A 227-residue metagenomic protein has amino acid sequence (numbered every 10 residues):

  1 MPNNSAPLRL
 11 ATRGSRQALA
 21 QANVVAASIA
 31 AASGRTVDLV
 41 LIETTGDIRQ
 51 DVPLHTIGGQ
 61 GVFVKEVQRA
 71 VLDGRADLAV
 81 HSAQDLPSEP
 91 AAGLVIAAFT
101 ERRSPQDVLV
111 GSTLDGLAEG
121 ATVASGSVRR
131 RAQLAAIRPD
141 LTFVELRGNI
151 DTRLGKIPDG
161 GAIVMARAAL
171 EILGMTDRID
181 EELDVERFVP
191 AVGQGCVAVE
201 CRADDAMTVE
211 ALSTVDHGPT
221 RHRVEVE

Functional and structural regions predicted by a protein language model:
M1-V52, T56, A136-E227: Small-molecule-sensing regulatory modules
R9-A11, A79, A97, A124 (+1 more regions): Short, well-ordered beta-strand segments
D51-L78: Short, structured active-site "lid" loops
Q60, F99-T100, R187-P190: Short Gly/Pro-enriched turn/cap motifs at secondary-structure boundaries
A76-V80, G161-A162: Short, Asp-centered acidic motifs that coordinate Mg2+ and/or phosphate in catalytic or ligand-binding sites
A83-L86, P90-V144: A conserved helix-loop-strand patch within extracytoplasmic ligand-binding domains of the periplasmic binding
